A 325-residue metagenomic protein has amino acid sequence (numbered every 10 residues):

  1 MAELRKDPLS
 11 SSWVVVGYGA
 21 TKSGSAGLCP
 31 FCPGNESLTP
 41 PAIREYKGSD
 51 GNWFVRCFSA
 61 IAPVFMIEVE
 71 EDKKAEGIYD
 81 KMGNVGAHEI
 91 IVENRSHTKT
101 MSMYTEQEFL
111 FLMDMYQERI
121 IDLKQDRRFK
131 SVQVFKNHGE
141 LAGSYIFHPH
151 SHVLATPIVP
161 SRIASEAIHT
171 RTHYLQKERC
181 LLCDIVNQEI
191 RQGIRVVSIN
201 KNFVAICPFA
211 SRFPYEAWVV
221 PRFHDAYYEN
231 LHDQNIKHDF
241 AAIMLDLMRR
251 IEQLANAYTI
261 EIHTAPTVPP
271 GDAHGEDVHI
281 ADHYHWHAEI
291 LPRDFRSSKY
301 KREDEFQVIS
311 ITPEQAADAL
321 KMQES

Functional and structural regions predicted by a protein language model:
M1-H148, L154-A226, N235, R249-I251 (+3 more regions): Active-site microenvironments that recognize anionic phosphate/pyrophosphate groups
M115, A242-I243: Short, glycine/acidic-rich beta->alpha junctions
E229, D233-A242: Gly/Ser/Thr-rich active-site loops/lids in small-molecule metabolic enzymes that frequently grip phosphoryl groups
M244, M248: An acidic, glycine-/histidine-flanked metal-binding catalytic module
